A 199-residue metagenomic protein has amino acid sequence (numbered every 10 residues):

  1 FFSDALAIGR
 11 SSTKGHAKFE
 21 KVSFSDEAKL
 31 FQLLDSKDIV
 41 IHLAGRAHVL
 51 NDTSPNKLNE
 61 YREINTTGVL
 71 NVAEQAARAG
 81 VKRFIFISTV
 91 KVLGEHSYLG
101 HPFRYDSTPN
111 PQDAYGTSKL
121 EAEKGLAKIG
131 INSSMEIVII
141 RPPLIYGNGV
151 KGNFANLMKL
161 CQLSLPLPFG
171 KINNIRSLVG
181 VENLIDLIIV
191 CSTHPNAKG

Functional and structural regions predicted by a protein language model:
S12-A28: Rossmann-fold cofactor-recognition segment
S23-T67, N71, Q75-A79, E95: NAD(P)H-binding glycine-rich loop region in Rossmannoid oxidoreductase-like domains and their noncatalytic homologs
R62-V69, I85, S118-K119, S177: Short alpha-helix in the Rossmann-fold core of NAD(P)-dependent oxidoreductases
E63, S97-Y146, V150, Q162 (+1 more regions): Catalytic helix-loop patch of NAD(P)-dependent Rossmann-fold dehydrogenases
L70-A114: Conserved Rossmann-fold NAD(P)-dependent oxidoreductase catalytic core, especially the SDR/UDP-sugar
L120, Y146-N156, C191-G199: Glycine/proline-rich active-site loop of Rossmann-fold NAD(P)-dependent oxidoreductases
M158-P166, L178-G199: Alpha-helical substrate-binding/gating segment
